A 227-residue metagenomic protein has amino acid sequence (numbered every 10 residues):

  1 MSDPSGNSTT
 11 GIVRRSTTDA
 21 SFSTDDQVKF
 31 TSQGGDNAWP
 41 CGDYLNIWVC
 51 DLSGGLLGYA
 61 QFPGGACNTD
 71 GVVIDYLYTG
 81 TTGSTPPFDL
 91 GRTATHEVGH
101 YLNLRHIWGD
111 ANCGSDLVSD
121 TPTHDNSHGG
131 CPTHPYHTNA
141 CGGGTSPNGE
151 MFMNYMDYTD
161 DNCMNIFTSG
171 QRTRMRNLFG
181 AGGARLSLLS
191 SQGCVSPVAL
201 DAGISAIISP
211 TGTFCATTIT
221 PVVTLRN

Functional and structural regions predicted by a protein language model:
M1-S5, T10-L200: Extracellular (secreted or membrane-anchored) zinc-dependent metallopeptidases, primarily metzincins but also closely
V195-N227: Extracellular/luminal regions of secreted and cell-surface proteins that mediate adhesion/ECM remodeling
